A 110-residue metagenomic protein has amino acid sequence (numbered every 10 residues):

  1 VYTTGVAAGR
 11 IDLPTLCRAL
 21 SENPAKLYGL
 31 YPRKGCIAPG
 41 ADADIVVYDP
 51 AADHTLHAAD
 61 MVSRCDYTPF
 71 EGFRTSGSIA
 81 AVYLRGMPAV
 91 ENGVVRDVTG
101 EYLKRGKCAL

Functional and structural regions predicted by a protein language model:
V1-A51: His/Asp/Glu-enriched, well-ordered alpha-helical/loop segment that forms or immediately abuts the divalent-metal
G29-R33, E101-L110: Short, electropositive alpha-helical surface patch
D42-K104: C-terminal cap of metal-dependent C-N hydrolases
